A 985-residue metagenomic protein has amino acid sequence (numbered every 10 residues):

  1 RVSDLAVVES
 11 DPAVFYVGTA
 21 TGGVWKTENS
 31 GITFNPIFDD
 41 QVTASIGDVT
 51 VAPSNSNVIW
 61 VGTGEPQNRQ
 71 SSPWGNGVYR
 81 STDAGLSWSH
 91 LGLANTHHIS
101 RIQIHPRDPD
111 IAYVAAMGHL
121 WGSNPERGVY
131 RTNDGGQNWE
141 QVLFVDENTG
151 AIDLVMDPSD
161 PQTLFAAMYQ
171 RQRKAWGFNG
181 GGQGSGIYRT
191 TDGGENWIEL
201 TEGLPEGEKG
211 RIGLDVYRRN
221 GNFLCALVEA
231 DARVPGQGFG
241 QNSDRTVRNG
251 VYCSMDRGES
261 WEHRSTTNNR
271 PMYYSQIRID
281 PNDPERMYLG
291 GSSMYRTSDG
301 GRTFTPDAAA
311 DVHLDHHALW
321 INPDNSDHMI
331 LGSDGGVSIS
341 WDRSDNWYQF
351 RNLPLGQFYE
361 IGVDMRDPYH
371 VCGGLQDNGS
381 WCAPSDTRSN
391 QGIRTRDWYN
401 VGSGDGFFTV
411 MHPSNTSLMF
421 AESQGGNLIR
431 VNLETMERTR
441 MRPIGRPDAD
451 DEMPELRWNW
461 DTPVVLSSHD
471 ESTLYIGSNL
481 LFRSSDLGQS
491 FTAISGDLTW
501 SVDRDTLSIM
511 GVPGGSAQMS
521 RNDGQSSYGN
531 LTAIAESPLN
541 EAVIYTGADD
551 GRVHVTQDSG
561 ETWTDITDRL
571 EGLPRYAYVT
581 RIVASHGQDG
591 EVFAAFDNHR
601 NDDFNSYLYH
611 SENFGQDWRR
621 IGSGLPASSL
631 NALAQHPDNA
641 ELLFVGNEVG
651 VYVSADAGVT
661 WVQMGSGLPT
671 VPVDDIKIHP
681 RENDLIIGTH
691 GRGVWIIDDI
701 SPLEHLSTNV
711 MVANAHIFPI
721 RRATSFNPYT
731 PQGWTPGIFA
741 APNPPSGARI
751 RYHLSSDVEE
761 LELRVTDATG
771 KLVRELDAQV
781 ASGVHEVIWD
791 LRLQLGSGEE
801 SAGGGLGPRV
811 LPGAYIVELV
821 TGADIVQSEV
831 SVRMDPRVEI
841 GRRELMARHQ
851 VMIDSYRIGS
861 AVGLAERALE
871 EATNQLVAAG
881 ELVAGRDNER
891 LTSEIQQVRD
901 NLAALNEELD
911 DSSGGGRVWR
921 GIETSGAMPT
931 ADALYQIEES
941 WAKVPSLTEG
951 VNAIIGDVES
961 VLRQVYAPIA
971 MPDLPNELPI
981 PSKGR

Functional and structural regions predicted by a protein language model:
R1-I738, P745-G747: Beta-propeller blade termini and top-face loops
V2, F350, M453, S495 (+12 more regions): Intrinsically disordered, low-complexity regions
Q70, W121, N179, S243 (+12 more regions): Surface positions of alpha-helical coiled-coils, especially the charged/polar e/g heptad sites that form inter-helical
A657, D767-K771, Y815, I922 (+1 more regions): Short, glycine-anchored, charge-dense loop/turn motifs used at functional sites
N709-R917: Extracytoplasmic/secretory ectodomains and luminal regions
V830, A861-R985: Mature extracytoplasmic or organellar-lumen-exposed domains after removal of signal/transit peptides
